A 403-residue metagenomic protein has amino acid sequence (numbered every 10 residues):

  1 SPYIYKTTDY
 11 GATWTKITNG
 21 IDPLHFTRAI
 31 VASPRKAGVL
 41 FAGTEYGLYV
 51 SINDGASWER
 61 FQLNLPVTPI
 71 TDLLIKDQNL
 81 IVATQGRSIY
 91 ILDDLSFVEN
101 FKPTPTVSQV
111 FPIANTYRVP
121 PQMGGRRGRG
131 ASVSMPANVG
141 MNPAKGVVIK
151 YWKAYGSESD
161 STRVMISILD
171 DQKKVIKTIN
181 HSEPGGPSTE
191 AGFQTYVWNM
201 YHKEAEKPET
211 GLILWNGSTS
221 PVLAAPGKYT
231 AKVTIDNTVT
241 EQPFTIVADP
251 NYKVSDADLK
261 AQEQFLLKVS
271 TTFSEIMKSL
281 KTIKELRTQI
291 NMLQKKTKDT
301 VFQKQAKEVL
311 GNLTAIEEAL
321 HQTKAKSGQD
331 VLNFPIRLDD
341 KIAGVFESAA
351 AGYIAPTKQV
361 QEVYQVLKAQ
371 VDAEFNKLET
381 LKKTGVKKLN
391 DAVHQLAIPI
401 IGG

Functional and structural regions predicted by a protein language model:
S1-A137, A144-V147, W152-A154: Beta-propeller blade termini and top-face loops
F97-G124, E241-M277: Low-complexity, Pro/Ser/Thr- and charge-rich linker/hinge segments at domain boundaries
M123-M165, L169, T195-V197, L266-M277: Contiguous beta-strand segments within globular domains
V175-S220: Glycine-centered tight-turn motifs at strand-turn-strand junctions
E204-P208, T234-Q242: Short acidic/polar inter-strand loop motif in beta-rich domains
K228, I235, F244, M277-G403: Mature extracytoplasmic or organellar-lumen-exposed domains after removal of signal/transit peptides
